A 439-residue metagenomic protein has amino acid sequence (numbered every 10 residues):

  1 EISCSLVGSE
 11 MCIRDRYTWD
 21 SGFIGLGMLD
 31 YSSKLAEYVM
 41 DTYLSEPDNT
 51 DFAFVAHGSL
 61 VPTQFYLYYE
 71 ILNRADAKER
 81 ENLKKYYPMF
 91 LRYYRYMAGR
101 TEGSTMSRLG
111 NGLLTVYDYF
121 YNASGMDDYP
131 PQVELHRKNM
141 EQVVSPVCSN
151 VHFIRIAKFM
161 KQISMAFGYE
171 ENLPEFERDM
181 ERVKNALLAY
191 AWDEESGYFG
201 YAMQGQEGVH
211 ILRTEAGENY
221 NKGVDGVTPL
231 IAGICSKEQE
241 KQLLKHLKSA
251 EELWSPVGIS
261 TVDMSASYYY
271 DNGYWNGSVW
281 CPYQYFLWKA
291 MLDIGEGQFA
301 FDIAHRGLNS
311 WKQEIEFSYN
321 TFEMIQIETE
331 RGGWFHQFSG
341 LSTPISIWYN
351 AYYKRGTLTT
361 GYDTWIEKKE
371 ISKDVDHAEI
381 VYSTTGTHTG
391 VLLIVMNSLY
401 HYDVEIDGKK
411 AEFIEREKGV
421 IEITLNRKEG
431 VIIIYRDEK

Functional and structural regions predicted by a protein language model:
E1-G8, I13: Single conserved hydrophobic/aromatic residue that forms the stacking wall/gate of nucleotide- or nucleobase-binding
R14, M28-M40, I71-L91, A98 (+5 more regions): Structural helix-adjacent loops and short alpha-helical linkers that scaffold large soluble proteins
D15-R16, M28-M126, Y190-A202, S255-S267 (+1 more regions): Helix-terminus loop motifs that line ligand-binding clefts
Y17-S32, H57, P146-N150, Y220-I234 (+1 more regions): An alpha-helical repeat/solenoid feature that recognizes helix-turn-helix modules
T50-S59, K78, R95-E177, E194 (+3 more regions): The feature captures the catalytic groove of carbohydrate-active enzymes
Q64-R74, K78-E79, D193-H246, G273-V375 (+1 more regions): C-terminal capping/lid segments that line or modulate ligand- or cofactor-binding pockets
T384-Y400: Surface-exposed beta-strand/loop patches in extracellular or lumenal glycoproteins
E415-K439: C-terminal beta-strand-rich structural cap/linker in extracellular carbohydrate-active enzymes
